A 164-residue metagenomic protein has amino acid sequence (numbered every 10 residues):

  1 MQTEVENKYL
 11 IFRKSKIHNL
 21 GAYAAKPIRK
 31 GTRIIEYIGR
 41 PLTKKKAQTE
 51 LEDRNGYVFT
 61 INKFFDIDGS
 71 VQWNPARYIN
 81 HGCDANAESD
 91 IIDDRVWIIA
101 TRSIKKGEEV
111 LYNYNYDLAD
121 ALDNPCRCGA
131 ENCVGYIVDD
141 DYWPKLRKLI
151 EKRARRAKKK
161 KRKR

Functional and structural regions predicted by a protein language model:
M1, N55-Y57, F65, Q72 (+4 more regions): Small-residue-enriched flexible connectors and coil-helix boundary/helix-cap motifs
Q2-D90: Catalytic cores of histone-lysine modification enzymes
G82-R164: C-terminal SET catalytic tail plus cysteine-rich post-SET Zn-binding segment of SAM-dependent SET-domain
